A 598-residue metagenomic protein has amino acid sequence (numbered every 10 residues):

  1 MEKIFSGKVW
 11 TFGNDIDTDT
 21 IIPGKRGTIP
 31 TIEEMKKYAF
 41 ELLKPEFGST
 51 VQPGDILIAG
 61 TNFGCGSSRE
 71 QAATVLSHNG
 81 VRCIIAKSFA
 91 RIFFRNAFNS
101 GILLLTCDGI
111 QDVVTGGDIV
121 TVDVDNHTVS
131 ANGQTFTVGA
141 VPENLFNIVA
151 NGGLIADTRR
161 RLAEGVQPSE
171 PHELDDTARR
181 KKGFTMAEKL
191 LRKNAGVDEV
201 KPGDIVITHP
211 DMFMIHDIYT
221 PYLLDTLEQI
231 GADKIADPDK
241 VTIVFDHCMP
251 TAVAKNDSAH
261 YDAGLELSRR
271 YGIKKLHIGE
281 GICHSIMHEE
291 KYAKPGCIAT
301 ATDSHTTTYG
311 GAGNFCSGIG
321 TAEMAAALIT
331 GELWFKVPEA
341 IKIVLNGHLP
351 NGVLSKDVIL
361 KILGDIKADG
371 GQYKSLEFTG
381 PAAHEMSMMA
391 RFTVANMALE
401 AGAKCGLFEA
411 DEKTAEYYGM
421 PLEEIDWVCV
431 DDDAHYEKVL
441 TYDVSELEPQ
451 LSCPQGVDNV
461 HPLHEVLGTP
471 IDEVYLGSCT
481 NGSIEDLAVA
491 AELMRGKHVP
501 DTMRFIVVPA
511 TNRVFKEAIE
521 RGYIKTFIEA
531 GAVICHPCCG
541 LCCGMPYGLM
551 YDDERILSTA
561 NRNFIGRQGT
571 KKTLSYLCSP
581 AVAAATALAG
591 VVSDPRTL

Functional and structural regions predicted by a protein language model:
M1-L598: Fe-S-dependent hydro-lyases/dehydratases of central metabolism
